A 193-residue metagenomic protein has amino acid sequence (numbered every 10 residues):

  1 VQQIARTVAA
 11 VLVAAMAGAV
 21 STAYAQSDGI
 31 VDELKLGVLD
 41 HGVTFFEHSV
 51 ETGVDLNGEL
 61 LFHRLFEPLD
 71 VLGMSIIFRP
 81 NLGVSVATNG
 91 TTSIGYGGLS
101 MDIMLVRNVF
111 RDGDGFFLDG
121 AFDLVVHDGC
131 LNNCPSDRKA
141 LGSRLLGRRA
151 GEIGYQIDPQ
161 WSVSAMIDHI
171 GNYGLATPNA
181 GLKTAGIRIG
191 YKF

Functional and structural regions predicted by a protein language model:
V1-G29: Cleavable N-terminal export/targeting peptides
L34, L65-D70, R107-V109, F116 (+1 more regions): Repeated loop/turn-to-beta-strand initiation elements of outer-membrane beta-barrel proteins
L34-V38, G58, P80-V84, L118-F122 (+3 more regions): Membrane-embedded beta-strand positions of outer-membrane beta-barrel proteins
H41-F45, L65-E67, G83-N89, V106-N108 (+2 more regions): Sequence/structural signature of outer-membrane beta-barrel proteins
T44-T52, V84-G95, D112, G174-L182: Solvent-exposed loop/turn segments connecting transmembrane beta-strands in outer-membrane beta-barrel proteins
V54-G58, G181-F193: Outer-membrane beta-barrel "beta-signal"
L60-R64, V86, M101-I103, R107 (+2 more regions): Residue-level signature of outer-membrane beta-barrel architecture
L118-A150, G154: Outer-membrane beta-barrel translocator/channel fold
